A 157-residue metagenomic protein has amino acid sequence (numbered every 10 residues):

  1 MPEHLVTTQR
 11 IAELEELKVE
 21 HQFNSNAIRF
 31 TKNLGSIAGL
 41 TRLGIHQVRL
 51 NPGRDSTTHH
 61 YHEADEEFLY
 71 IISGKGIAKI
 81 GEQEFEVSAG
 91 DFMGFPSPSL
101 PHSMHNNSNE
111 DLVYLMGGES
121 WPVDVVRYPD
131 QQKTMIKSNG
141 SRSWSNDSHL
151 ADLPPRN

Functional and structural regions predicted by a protein language model:
M1-R42, R127-N157: A short, N-terminal "cap"/entry segment at the start of jelly-roll beta-barrel domains of the cupin/DSBH fold
I28-N33, H46-H62, S97: Conserved short histidine dyad/triad with adjacent acidic residue
G39, S97-D124: Ligand-binding loop in jelly-roll beta-barrel domains
Q47-N51, Y61-K79, G117-W121: Short, conserved beta-strand element in jelly-roll/cupin
F68, K75-I77, E84, P101 (+1 more regions): Structural motif
E82-S97: Short acidic-glycine-tyrosine-enriched beta hairpin
